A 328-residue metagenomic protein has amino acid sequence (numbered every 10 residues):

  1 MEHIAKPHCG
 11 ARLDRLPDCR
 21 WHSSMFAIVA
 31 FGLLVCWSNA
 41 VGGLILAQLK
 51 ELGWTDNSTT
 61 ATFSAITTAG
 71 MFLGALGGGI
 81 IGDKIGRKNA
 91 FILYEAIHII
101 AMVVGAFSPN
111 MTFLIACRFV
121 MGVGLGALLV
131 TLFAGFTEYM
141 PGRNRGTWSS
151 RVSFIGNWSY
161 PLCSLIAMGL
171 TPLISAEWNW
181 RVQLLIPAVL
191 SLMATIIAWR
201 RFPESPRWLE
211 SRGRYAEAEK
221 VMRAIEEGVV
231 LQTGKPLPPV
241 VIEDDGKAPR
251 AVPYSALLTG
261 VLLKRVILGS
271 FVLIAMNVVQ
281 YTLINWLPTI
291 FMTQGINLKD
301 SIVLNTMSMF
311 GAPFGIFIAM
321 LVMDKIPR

Functional and structural regions predicted by a protein language model:
M1-R328: Transmembrane-helix signature of 12-pass secondary carriers
